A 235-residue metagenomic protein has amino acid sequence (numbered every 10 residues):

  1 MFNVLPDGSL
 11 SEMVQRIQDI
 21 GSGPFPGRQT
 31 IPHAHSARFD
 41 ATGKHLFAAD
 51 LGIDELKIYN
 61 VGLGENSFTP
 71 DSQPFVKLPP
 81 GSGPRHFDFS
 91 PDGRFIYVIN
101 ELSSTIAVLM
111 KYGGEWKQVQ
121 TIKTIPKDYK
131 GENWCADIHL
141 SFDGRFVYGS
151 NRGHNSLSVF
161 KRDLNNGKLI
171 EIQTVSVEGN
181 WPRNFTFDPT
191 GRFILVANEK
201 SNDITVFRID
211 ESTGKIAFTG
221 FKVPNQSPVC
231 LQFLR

Functional and structural regions predicted by a protein language model:
M1-S11, Y59-F68, L109-K117, F160-G167 (+1 more regions): Short loop/turn segments immediately following beta-strands, especially the blade-tip and inter-blade linker loops
M1-S36: Asp-box/WD-like beta-propeller blade repeats and closely related beta-sheet repeat scaffolds
V4, L51-G52, V61, E101-L102 (+4 more regions): Short loop/turn segments immediately following the C-termini of beta-strands
I17-Q18, G27-I31, F75-P80, K123 (+3 more regions): Surface loop/turn motifs at the tips and blade-to-blade linkers of beta-strand repeat domains
R28-A37, P84, E132-L140: Signature of short aromatic-glycine-proline-rich micro-motifs recurring in repeat-based ectodomains
D40, A48-L51, S90, V98-E101 (+2 more regions): Conserved beta-strand positions in repeat-built beta-propeller and related beta-rich domains
T42-K44, D92-R94, D143-R145, T190-R192: Short coil/turn segments that connect the beta-strands within blades of beta-propeller domains
